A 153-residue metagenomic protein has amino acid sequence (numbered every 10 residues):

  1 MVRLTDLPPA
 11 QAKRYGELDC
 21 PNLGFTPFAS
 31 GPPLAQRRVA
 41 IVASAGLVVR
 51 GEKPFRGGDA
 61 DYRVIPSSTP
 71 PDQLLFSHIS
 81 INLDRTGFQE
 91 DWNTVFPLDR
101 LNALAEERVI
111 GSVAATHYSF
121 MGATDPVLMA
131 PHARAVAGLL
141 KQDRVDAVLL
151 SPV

Functional and structural regions predicted by a protein language model:
M1-V153: An N-terminal assembly and electron-transfer interface module characteristic of large anaerobic redox and radical
